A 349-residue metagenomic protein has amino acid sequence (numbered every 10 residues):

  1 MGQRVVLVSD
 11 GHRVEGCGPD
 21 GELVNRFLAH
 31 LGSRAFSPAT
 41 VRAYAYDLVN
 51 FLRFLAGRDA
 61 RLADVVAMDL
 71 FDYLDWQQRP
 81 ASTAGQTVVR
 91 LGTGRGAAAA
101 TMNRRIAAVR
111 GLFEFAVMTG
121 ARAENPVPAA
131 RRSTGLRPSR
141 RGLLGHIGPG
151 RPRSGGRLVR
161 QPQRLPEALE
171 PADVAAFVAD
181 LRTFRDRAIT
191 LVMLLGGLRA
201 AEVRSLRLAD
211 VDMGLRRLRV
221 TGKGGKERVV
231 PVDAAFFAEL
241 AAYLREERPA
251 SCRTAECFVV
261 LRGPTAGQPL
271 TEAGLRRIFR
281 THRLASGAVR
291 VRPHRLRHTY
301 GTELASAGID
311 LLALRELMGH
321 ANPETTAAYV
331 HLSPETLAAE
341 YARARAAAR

Functional and structural regions predicted by a protein language model:
M1-R349: Conserved catalytic core of the tyrosine transesterase superfamily
